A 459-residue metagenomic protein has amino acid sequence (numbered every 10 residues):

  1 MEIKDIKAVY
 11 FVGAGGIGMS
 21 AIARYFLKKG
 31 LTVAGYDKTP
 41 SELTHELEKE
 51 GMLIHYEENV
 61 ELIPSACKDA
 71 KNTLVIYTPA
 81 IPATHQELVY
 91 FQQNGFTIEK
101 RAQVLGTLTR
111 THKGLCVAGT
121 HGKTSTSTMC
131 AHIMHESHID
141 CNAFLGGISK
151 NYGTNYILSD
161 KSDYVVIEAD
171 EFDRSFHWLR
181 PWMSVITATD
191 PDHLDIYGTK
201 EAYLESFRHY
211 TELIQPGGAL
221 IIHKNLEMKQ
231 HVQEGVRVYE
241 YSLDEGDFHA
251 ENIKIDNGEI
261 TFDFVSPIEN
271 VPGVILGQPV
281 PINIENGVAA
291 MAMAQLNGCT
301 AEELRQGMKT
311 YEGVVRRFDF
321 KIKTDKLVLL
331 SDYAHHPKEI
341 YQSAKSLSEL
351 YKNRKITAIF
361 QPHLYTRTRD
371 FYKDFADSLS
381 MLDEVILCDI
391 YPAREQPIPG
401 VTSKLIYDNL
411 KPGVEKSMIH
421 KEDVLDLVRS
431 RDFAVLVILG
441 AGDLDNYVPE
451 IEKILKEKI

Functional and structural regions predicted by a protein language model:
M1-K100, V104, A219, H249 (+1 more regions): N-terminal leader/targeting and accessory segments in enzymes
E2-A8, G18, Y25, K29 (+2 more regions): Nucleotide phosphate-binding/pyrophosphate-handling subdomain across enzymes that bind or process nucleotide phosphates
A8-V9, V75, L115, C141 (+3 more regions): Conserved hydrophobic helix-helix packing surfaces used for dimerization/oligomerization
Y25-L31, L62-C67, P79-K224, M228-R237 (+3 more regions): Phosphate-binding loop of NTP-binding sites
L31-K38, L220-K224, T357-F360, L382-P392: Short internal beta-strands
Y36-D37, H55-V60, E99-G106, F144-G146 (+4 more regions): Beta-strand->loop->alpha-helix junctions that form or flank phosphate-binding loops in nucleotide-handling enzymes
E50, R237, A376-A434: C-terminal helical cap/extension that packs against the catalytic core of soluble nucleotide-cofactor enzymes
K71-N72, D423-I454: A glycine-rich beta-strand to alpha-helix segment that forms a phosphate/ribose-binding loop at ligand/cofactor sites
